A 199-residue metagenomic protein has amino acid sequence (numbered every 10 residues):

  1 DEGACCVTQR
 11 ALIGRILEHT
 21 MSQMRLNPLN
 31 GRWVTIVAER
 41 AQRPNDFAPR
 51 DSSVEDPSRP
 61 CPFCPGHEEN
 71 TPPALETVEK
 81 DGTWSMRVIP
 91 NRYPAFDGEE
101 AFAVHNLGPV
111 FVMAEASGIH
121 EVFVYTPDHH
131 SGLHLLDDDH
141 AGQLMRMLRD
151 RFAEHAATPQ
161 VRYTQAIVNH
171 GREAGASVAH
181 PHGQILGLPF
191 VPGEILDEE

Functional and structural regions predicted by a protein language model:
C5-C6: Cysteine-centered motifs
I16-E199: HIT superfamily nucleotide-processing domains
